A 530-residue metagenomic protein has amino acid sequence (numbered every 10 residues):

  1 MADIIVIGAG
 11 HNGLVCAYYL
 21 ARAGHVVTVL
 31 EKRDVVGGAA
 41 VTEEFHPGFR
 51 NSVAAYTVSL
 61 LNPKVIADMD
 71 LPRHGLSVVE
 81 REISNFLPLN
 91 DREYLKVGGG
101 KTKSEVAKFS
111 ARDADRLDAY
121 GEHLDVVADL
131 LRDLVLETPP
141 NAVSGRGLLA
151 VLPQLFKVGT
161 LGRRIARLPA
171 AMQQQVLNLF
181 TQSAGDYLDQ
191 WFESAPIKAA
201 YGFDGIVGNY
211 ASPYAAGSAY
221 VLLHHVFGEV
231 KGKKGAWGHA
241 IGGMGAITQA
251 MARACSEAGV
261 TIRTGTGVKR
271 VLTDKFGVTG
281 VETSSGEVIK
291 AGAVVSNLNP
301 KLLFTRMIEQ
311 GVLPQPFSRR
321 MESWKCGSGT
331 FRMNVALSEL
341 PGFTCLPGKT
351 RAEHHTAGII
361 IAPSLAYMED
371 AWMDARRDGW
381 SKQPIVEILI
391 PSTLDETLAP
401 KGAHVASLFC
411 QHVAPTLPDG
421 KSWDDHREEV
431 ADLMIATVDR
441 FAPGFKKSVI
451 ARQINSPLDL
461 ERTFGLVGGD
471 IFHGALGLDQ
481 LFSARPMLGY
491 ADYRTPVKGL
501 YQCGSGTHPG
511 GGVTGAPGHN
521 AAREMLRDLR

Functional and structural regions predicted by a protein language model:
M1-I4, R22-A23, L481-S483, M487-L488 (+2 more regions): Extreme N-terminal leader/targeting segments of oxidoreductases
M1-V35, A39-A40, V106-R112, R167-M172 (+2 more regions): Structural core of flavin- and non-heme-iron oxidoreductases, emphasizing the beta-strand/alpha-helix scaffold
A2-G147, L476, N520: N-terminal glycine-rich phosphate/pyrophosphate-binding loop and immediately adjacent elements
A55, S505-L526: A conserved FAD-binding loop/helix module that cradles the flavin
A107-K108, G245, K301-R306, A336-S338 (+3 more regions): Conserved FAD/dinucleotide-binding core of flavoprotein oxidoreductases
D125-A258, G265, L466-Q480: Active-site/ligand-binding neighborhood in enzyme catalytic cores
S194, K198-G217, D378-P391, R440-H508: A glycine-rich dinucleotide-binding beta-alpha-beta segment and adjacent secondary-structure elements that constitute
W237-I241, V260, G267-A399: Mid-domain catalytic core of redox enzymes that form a hydrophobic substrate pocket/lid adjacent to a catalytic redox
